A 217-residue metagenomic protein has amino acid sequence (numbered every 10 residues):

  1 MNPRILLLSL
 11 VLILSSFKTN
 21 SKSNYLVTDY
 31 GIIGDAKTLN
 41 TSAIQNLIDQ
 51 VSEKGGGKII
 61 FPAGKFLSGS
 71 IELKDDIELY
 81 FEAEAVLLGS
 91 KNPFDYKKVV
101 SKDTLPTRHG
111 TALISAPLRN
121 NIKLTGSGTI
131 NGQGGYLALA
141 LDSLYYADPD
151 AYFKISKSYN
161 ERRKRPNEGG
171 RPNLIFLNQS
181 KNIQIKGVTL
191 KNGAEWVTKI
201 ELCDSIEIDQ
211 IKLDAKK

Functional and structural regions predicted by a protein language model:
I5-L14: Sec-dependent N-terminal signal peptides
L12, K18-K217: Extracellular/periplasmic carbohydrate-active domains that bind, remodel, or depolymerize complex polysaccharides
